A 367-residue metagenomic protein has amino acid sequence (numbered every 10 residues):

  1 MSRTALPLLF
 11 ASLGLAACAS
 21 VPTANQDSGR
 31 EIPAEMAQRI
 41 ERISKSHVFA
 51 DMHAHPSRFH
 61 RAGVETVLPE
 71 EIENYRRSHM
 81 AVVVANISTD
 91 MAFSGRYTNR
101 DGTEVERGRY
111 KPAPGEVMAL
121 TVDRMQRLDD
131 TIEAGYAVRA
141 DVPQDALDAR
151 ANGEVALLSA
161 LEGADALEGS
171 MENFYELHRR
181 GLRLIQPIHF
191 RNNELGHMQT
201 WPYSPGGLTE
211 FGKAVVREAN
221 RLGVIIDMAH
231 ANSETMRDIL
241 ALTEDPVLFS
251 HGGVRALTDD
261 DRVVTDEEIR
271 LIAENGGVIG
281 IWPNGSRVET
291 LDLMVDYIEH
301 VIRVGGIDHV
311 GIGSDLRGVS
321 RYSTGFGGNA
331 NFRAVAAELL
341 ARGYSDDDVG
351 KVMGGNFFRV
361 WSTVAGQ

Functional and structural regions predicted by a protein language model:
M1-T4: Positively charged n-region of N-terminal signal peptides that target proteins for export
P7-A16: Bacterial N-terminal signal peptides
A19-Y203, D259-I312, L316-Q367: N-terminal hydrophobic targeting/anchoring segments and the immediately downstream early-domain regions of hydrolases
D165-E168, R179-V263: Divalent metal-binding pocket/active-site signature
